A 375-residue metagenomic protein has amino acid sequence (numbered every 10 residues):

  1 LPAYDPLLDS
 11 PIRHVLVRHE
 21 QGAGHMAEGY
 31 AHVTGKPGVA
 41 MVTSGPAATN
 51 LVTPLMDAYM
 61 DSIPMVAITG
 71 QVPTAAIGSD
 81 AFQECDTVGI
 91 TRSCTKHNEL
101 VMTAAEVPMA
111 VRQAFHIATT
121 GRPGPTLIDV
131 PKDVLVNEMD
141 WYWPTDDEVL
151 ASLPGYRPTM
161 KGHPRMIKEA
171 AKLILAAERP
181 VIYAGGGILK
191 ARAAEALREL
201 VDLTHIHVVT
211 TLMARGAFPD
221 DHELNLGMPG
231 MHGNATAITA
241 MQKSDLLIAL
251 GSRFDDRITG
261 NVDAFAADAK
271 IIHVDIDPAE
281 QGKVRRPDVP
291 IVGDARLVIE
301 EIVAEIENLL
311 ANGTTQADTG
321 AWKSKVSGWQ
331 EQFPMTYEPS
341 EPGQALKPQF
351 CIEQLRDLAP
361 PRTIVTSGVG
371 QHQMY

Functional and structural regions predicted by a protein language model:
L1-A317, A345, Q354, L358-P361: N-terminal alpha/beta PP-like core and its mobile active-site loop of ThDP/TPP-dependent enzymes
L1-P6, K325-Y375: Active-site diphosphate/adenylate-binding microenvironment
G313-E331: Internal, active-site/partner-interface "lid" segment
